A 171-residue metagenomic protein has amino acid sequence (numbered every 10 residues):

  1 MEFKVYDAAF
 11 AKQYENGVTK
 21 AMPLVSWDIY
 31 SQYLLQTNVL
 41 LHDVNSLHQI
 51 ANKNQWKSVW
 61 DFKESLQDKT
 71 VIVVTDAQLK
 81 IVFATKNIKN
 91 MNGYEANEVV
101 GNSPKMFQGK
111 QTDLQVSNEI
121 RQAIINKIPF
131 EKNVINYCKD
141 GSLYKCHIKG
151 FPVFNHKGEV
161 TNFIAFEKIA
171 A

Functional and structural regions predicted by a protein language model:
M1-T70, V74-D76, E159-A171: PAS-family sensory modules
D68-K69, I124-N133, C146: PAS/PAS-like sensory domains
I81-V82: Conserved hydrophobic beta-strand signature of PAS-family and PAS-like sensory domains
I88-V99: PAS/PAS-like sensory domain cap-loop motif
V100-Q111: PAS-family sensory/regulatory domains
K110-Q122: PAS/Per-ARNT-Sim sensory domains
I135-G141, F154-N155: PAS-family sensory domains
Y137, I148-F151, F166: PAS-family sensory domains
